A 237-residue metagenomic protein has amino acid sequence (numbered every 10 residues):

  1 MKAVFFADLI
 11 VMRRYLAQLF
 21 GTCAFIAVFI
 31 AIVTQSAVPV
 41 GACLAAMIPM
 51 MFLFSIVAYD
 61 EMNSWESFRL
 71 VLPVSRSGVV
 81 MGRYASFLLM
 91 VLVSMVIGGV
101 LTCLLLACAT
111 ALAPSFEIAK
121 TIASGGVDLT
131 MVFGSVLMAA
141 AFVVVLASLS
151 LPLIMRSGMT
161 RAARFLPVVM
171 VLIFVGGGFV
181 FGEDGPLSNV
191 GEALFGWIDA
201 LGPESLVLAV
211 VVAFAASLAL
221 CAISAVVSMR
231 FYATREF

Functional and structural regions predicted by a protein language model:
M1-E66, G82-F237: Hydrophobic alpha-helical transmembrane segments of membrane proteins
L70-R76: Short helix-to-coil transition segments within interhelical loops that connect adjacent transmembrane helices
G78-V80: Alpha-helix N-cap/helix-start motif at helix boundaries, enriched for small hydrophobics
